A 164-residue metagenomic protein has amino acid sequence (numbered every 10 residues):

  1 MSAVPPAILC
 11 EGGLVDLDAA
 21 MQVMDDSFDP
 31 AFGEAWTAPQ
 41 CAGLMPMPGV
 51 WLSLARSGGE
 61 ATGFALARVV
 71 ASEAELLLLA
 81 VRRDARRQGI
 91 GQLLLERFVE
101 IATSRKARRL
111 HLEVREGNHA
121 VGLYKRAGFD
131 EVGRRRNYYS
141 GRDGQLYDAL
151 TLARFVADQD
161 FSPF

Functional and structural regions predicted by a protein language model:
S2-R86, Q92-I101, R105, A153-F164: Acetyl-CoA-dependent GNAT
D18, V121-G122: Alpha-helical elements of the RecA-like P-loop NTPase motor core of helicases
I90, A107-N118: Generic detector of contiguous secondary-structure segments
G91, L95, G117-A120, N137-D143: Short glycine/proline-centered loop/turn elements that form peptide/ligand docking sites
H111-E113, D130-Y147: Conserved catalytic-core motifs of GNAT/GCN5-like acyltransferases
Y124-K125, F129, L152: Conserved active-site tyrosine of GNAT-family acetyltransferases
